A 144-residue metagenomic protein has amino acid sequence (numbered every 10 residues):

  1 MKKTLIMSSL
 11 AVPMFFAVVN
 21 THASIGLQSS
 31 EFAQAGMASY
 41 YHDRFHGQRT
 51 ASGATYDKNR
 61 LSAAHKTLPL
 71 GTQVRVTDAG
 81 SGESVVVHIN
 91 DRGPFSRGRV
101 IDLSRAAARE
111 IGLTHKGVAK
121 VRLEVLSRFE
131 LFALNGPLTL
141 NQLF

Functional and structural regions predicted by a protein language model:
K2-F144: Secreted/periplasmic proteins
